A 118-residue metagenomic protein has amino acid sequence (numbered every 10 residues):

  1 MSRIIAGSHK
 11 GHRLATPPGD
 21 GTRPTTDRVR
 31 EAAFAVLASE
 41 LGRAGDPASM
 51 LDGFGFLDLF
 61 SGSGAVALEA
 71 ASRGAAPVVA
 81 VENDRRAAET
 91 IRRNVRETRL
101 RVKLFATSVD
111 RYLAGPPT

Functional and structural regions predicted by a protein language model:
M1-T118: Class I S-adenosyl-L-methionine-dependent methyltransferase catalytic core
